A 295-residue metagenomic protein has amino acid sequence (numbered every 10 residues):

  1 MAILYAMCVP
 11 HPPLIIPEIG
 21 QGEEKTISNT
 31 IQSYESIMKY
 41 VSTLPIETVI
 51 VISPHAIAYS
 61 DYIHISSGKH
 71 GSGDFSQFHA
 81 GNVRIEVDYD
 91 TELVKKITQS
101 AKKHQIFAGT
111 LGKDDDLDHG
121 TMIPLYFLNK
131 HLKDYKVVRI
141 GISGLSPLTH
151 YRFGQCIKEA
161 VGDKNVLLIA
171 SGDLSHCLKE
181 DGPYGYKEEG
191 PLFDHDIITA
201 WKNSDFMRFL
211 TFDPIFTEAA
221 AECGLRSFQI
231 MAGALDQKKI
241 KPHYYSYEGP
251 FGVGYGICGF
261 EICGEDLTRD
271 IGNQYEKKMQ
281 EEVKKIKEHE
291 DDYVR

Functional and structural regions predicted by a protein language model:
M1-E47, Y59-Y151, Q155, G182-R295: Flexible, D/E/H-enriched segments
E47-S53, K164-G172: Beta-strand elements within well-structured catalytic alpha/beta cores of enzymes that handle phosphate/sulfate esters
H55-I57, L174-S175: Catalytic metal-binding/acid-base residues of hydrolase active sites
L145-P147, L174-C177: Short, catalytically relevant binding-site loops at active-site mouths
Q155-V161: Non-transmembrane, aqueous-exposed alpha-helical and coiled segments at domain scale
V161, V166-L167, L178-G182: Non-catalytic alpha-helical scaffolds and adjoining flexible linkers that form interface surfaces for assembly
